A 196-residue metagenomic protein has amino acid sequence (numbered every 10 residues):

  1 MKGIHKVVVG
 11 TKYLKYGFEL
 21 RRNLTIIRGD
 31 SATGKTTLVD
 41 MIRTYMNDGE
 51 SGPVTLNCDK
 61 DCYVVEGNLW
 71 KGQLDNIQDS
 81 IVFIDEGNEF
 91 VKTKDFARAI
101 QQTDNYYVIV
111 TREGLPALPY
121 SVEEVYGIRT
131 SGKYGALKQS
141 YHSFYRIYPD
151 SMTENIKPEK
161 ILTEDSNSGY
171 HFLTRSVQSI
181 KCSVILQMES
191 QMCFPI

Functional and structural regions predicted by a protein language model:
M1-Y16, A136-S140: N-terminal pre-Walker A segment at the start of P-loop NTPase domains
S31: The conserved Walker
K35: Conserved lysine of the Walker
L38-D40: Post-Walker A alpha-helix
T44-T55: Post-Walker A helix-loop "phosphate-sensing" segment adjacent to the P-loop in P-loop NTPases
W70-K94: Conserved P-loop NTPase "ATPase switch" module shared by AAA+ and STAND
I100-R129: Sensor-1/coupling segment of RecA-like P-loop NTPase cores
P119-I196: RecA-like P-loop NTPase motor core
